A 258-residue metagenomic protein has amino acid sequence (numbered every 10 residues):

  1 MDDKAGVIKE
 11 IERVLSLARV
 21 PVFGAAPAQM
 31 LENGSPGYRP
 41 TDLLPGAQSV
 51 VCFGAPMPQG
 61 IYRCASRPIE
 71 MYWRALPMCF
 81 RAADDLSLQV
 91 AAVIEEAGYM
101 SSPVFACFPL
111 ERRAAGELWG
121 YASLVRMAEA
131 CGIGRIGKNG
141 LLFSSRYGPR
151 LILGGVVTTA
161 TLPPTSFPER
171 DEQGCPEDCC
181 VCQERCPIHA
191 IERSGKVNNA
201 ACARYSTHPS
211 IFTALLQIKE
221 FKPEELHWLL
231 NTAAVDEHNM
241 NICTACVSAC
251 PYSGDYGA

Functional and structural regions predicted by a protein language model:
M1-D85: Non-catalytic, usually N-terminal nucleic-acid engagement modules in DNA/RNA processing proteins
G34, M78-A258: Catalytic cores of enzyme domains
